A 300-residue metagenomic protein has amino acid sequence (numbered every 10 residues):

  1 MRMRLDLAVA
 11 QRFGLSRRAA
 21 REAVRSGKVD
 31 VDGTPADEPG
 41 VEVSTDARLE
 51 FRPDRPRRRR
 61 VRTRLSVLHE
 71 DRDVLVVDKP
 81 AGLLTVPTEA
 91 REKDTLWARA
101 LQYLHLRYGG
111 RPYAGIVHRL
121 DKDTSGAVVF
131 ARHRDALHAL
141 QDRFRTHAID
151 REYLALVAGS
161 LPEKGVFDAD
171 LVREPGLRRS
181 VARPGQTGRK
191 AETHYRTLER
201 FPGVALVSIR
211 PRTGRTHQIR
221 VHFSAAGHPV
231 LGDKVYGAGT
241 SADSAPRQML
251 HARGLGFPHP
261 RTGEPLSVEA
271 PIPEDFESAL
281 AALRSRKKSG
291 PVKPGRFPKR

Functional and structural regions predicted by a protein language model:
M1-R300: RNA pseudouridine synthases
